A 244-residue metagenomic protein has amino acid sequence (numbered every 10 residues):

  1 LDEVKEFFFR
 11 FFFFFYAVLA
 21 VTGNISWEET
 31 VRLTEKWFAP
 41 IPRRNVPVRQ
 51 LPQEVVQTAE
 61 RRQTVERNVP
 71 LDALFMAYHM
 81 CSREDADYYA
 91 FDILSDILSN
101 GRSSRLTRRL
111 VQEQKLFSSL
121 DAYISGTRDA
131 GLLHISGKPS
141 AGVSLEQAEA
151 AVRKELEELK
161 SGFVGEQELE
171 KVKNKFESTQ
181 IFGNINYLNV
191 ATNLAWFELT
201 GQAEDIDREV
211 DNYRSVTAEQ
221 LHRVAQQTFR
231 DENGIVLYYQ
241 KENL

Functional and structural regions predicted by a protein language model:
L1-V46, T64, S82, A90 (+1 more regions): Charge-rich, well-structured scaffold segments of protease-associated domains
V46-S103: His/Glu-based metal-binding/catalytic segments typifying zinc-dependent metallopeptidases
V55-V56, D96, T107-R108, Q167 (+1 more regions): A general, composition-driven signal for non-globular sequence regions
N100-L116: M16/MPP (pitrilysin/insulinase) zinc-metallopeptidase core fold and M16-derived inactive scaffolds
